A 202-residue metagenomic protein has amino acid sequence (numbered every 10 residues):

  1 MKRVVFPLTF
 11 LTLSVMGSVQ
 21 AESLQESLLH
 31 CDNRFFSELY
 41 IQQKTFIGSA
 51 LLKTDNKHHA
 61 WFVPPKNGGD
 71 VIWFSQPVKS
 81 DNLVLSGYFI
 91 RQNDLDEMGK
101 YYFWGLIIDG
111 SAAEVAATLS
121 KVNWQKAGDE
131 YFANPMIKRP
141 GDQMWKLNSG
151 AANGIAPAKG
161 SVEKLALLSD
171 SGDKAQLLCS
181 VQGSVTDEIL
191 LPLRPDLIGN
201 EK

Functional and structural regions predicted by a protein language model:
M1-P7: Bacterial N-terminal signal peptides that target proteins for export
P7-S14: Bacterial N-terminal signal peptides
G17-E22, L197-E201: N-terminal Sec-dependent export signals
V19-W104: Short helix/turn-capping signatures at newly exposed starts of structured segments
P77-A152: Long, charged/polar, surface-exposed segments that mediate recognition or autoinhibition
S120-K202: Non-cytosolic coordination micro-motifs
